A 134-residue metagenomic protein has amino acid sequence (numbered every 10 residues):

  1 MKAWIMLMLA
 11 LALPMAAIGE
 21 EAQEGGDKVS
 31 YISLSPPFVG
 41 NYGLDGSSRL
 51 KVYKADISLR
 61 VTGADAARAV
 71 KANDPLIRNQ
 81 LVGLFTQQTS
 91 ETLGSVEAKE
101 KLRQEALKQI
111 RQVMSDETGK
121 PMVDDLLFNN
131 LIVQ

Functional and structural regions predicted by a protein language model:
M1-Q134: Flexible, low-complexity charged segments
